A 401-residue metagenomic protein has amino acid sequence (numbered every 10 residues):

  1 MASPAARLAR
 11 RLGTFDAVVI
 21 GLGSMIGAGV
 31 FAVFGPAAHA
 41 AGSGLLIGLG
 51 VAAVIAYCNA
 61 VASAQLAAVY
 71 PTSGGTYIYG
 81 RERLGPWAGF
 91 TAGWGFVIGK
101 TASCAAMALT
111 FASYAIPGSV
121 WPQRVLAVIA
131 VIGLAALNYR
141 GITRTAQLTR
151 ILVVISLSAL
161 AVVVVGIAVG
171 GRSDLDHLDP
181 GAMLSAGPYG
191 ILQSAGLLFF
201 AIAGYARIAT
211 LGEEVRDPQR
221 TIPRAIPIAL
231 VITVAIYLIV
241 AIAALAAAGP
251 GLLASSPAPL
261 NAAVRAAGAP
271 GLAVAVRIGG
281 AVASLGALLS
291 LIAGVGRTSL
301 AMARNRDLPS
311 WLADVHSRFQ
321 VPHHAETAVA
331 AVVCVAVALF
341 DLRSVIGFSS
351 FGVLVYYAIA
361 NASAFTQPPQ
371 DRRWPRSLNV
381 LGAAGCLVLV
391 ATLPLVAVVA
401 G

Functional and structural regions predicted by a protein language model:
M1-G35, A40-G44, A56-Y57, V61 (+5 more regions): Membrane-interface "cap" regions at the ends of multi-pass membrane proteins
S3-L8, L46, G50, P122 (+2 more regions): Helix-loop-helix junctions that connect adjacent transmembrane segments in multi-pass membrane transporters
P36-H39, Y57-V131, A135-Y139, V276 (+3 more regions): Hydrophobic transmembrane alpha-helices that form the core helical bundles of multi-pass secondary transporters
A40-S43, P71-G75, E82-A88, E213-T221 (+4 more regions): Juxtamembrane helix-boundary/capping and inter-helix hinge elements in multi-pass membrane proteins
I78, G85, P117, P227-L289 (+1 more regions): TM-loop-TM module centered on a large, flexible mid-protein loop between adjacent transmembrane helices in multi-pass
L109, S113, I132-I155, E214 (+2 more regions): Membrane-water interface regions at transmembrane-helix termini and the short interhelical loops of multi-pass membrane
P122-S173, S185, I226-L230, S349-A360 (+2 more regions): Membrane-interface loop-to-helix entry segments
L148, W311-H323, Y357-G401: C-terminal membrane-solvent junction of multi-pass transporters and transport-like membrane proteins
